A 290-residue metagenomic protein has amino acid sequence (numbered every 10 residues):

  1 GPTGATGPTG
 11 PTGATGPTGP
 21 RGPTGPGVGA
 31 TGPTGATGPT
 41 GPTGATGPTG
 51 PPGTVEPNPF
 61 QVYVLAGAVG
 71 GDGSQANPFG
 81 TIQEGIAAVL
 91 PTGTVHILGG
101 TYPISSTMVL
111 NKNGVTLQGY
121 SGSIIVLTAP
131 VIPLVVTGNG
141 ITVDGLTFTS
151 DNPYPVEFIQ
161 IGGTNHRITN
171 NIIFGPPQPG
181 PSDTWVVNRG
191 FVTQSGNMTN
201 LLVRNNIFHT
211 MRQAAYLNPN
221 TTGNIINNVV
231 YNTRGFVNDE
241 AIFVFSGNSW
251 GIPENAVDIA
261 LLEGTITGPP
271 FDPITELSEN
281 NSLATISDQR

Functional and structural regions predicted by a protein language model:
G1-V62, G73: Collagen/collagen-like triple-helix sequence repeat recognition
P48-E84, T101, L277, T285-R290: Right-handed parallel beta-helix/beta-solenoid
V62-A66, E84-P103, V115-S121: Glycine-rich repeat segments that build the extracellular carbohydrate-interaction surface of secreted and virion
N77-F79, G114-I161, G175-P181, V186-N188 (+1 more regions): Right-handed parallel beta-helix/beta-spiral solenoid domain characteristic of secreted/periplasmic
I82-A88, P103-K112, I132-V136, E157-F158 (+2 more regions): Short, T/G/N/S-enriched strand-turn elements that build extracellular solenoid repeat scaffolds
L90, K112-N113, Y120, T137-N139 (+13 more regions): Parallel beta-helix/beta-solenoid
S105, L127-V135, N152-Q160, G180-S195 (+4 more regions): Extracellular beta-strand/beta-solenoid scaffold signature
L146, N171, N205-N206, N228 (+1 more regions): Consensus "Asn ladder" position of solenoid repeat domains
